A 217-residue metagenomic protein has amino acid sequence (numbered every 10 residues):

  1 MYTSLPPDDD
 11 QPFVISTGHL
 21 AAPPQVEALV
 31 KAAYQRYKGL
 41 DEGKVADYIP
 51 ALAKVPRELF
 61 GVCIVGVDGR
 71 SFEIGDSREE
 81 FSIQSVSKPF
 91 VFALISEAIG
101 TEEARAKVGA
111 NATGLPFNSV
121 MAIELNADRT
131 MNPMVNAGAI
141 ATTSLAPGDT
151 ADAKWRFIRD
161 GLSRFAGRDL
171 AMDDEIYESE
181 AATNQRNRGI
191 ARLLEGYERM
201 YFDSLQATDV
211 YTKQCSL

Functional and structural regions predicted by a protein language model:
Y2-L5: Ser/Thr/Pro/Gly-rich low-complexity disordered regions
P7-E42, I95-T101, R105-K213: Active-site-adjacent helix/loop patches that line small-molecule binding or acyl-intermediate pockets
K38-I74: A short, well-structured edge-of-sheet supersecondary motif
A53-R57, I64-V65, I83-P89, T113 (+1 more regions): Generic structural signal for well-ordered secondary structure
G69, S82-A104: Active-site SXXK
E73, I83, T130-M134: Residue-level "hotspot" positions that anchor or transmit function at local structural transition points
R78-E80: A short acidic/small-residue loop/turn micro-motif
S216-L217: Conserved phosphate/anionic-ligand binding catalytic regions in large, soluble enzymes, centered on
